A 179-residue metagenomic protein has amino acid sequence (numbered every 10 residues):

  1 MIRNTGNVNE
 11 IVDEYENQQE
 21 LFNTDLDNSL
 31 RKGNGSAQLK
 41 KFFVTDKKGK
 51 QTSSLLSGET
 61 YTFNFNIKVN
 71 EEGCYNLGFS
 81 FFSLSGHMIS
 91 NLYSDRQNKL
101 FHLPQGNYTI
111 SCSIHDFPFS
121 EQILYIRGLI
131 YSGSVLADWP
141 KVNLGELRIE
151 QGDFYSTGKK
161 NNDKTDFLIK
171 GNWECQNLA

Functional and structural regions predicted by a protein language model:
M1-A179: Localized sequence-composition bias
